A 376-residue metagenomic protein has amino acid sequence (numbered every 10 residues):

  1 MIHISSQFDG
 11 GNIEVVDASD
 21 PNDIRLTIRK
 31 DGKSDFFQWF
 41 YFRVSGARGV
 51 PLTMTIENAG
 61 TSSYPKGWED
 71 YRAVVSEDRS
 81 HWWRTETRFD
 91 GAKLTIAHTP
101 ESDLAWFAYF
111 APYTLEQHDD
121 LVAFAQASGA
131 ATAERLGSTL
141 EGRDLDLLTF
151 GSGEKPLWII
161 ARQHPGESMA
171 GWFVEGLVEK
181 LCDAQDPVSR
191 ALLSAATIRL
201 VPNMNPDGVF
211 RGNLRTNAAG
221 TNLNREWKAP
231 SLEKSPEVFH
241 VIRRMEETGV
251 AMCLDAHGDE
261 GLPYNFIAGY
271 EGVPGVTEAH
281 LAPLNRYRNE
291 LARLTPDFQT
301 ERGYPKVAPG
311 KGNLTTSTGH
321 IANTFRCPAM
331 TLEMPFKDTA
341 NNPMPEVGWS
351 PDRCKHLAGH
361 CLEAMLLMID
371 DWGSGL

Functional and structural regions predicted by a protein language model:
M1-E101, A105: Extreme N-terminal flexible tails
R29, T318-G319: Short, P/G- and charge-enriched loop/turn segments at secondary-structure junctions
F36, Y64-P65, A108, L115-H118 (+2 more regions): Short helix/loop capping segments that flank catalytic or ligand/cofactor-binding pockets
T87-T139: Extended acidic/polar, glycine-enriched regions that form or flank non-catalytic beta-rich accessory modules
A130-N313, G319, A329-M334, A340-V347 (+1 more regions): Active-site/substrate-binding loop(s) of hydrolase catalytic cores
I321-F325: Internal glycine-rich alpha/beta core junctions
T339-L376: His/Asp/Glu-rich mid-to-C-terminal helical/loop segments that flank catalytic regions of hydrolases
